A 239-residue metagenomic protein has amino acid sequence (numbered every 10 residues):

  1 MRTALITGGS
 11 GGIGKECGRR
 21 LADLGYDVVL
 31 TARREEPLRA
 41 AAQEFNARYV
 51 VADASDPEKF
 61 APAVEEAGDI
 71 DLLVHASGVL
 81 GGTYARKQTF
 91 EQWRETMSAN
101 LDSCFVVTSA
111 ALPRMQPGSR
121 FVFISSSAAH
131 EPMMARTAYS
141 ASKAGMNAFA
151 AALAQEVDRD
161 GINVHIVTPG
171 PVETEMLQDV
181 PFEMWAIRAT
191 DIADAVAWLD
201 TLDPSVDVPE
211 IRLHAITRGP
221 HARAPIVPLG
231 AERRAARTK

Functional and structural regions predicted by a protein language model:
S10-G11: Conserved glycine-rich cofactor-binding loop
Y84-A85, T89-R94: Substrate-binding pocket helix/loop in short-chain dehydrogenase/reductase
R86, M133-T137: Active-site loop immediately N-terminal to the catalytic Tyr-X3-Lys motif of short-chain dehydrogenase/reductase
T108, S142: Active-site helix of classical SDR
S126: Residue(s) in the substrate-gating loop at a strand-loop-helix junction that position the organic substrate next
E131, A152-I162: Active-site-adjacent segment of SDR/Rossmann-fold oxidoreductases
I166-V167, P181-I226: C-terminal helical subdomain
